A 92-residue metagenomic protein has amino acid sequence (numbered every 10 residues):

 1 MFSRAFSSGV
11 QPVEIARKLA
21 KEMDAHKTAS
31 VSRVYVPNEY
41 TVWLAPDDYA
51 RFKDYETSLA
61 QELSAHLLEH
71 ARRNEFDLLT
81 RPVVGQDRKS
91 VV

Functional and structural regions predicted by a protein language model:
M1-D77: N-terminal low-complexity, intrinsically disordered tails enriched in Ser/Pro/Gly and acidic/polar residues
L79-P82: Short glycine-/polar-rich loops that comprise or flank the Walker A/P-loop and associated switch/sensor motifs
K89-V91: Conserved small/polar residues in nucleotide/adenosyl-binding loops
